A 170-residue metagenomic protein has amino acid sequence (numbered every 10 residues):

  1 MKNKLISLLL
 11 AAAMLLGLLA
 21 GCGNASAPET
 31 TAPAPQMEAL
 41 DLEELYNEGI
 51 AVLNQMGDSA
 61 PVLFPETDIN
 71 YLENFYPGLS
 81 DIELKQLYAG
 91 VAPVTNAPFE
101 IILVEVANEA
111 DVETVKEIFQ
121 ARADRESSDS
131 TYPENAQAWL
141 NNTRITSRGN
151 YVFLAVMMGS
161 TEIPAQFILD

Functional and structural regions predicted by a protein language model:
M1-L9: Bacterial N-terminal signal peptides that target proteins for export
G17-G21: C-terminal motif of bacterial Sec signal peptides marking the signal peptidase cleavage site
G23-S26: Bacterial signal peptide processing site
P61-P98, A110-D111, L140: Short, compositionally biased low-complexity segments enriched in polar/charged residues
G90, E100-N108, Y151-A155: Second-shell loop/turn segments in exported
E109-K116, T161-A165: Short, conserved charged micro-motifs
D111-G149: Short Gly/Thr-rich strand-loop-strand
N135-D170: A short, solvent-exposed beta-edge/loop patch
